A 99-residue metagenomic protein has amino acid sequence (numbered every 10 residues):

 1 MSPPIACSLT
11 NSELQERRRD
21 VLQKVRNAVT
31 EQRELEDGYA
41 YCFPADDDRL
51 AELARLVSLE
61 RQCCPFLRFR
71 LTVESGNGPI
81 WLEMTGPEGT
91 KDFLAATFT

Functional and structural regions predicted by a protein language model:
M1-A51, R70-T99: Secretory/periplasmic and organellar redox-cofactor proteins
L50-S58: Amphipathic, interaction-prone secondary-structure segments
S58-L67, F98-T99: A common structural junction motif
